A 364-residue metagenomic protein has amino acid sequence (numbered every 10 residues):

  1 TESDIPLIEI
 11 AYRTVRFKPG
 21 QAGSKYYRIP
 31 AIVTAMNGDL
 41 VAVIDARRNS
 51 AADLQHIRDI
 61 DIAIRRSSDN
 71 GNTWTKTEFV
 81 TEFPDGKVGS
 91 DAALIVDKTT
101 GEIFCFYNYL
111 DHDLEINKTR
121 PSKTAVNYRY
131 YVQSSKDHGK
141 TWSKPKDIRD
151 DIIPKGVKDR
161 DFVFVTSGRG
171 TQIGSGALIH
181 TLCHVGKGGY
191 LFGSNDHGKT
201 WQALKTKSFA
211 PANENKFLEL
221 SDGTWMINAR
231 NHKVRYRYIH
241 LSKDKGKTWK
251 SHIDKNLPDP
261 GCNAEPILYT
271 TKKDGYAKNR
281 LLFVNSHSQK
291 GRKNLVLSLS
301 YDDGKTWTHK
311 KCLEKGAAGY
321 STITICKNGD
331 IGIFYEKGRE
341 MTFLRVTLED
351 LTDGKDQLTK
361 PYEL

Functional and structural regions predicted by a protein language model:
E2-L364: Asp-box/BNR beta-propeller blade signature and adjacent active/binding-site loops in extracellular glycan-interacting
